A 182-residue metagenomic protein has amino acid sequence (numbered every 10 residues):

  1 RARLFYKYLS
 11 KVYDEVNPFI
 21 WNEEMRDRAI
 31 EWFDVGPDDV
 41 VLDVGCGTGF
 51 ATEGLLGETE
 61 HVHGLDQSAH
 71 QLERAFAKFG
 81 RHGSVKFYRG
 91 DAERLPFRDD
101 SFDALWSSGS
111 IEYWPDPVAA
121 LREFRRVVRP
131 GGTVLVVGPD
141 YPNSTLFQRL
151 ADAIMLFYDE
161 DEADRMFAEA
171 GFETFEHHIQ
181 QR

Functional and structural regions predicted by a protein language model:
R1-G36, F50-G54, Q71-R74, K78 (+2 more regions): Conserved class I S-adenosyl-L-methionine
L42-R94: Class I SAM-dependent methyltransferase SAM/SAH-binding core
W106: A conserved beta-strand element that flanks and buttresses the S-adenosyl-L-methionine
G109-S110: Short catalytic micro-motifs in class I SAM-dependent methyltransferases
V118-P130: A short glycine-rich, Lys/Arg-flanked "PGG" loop and its adjoining helix->strand segment in the class I
G131-G138: Conserved beta-strand signature within the Rossmann-like core of class I S-adenosyl-L-methionine
M155-A170: Short alpha-helix
F172-R182: Conserved S-adenosyl-L-methionine
